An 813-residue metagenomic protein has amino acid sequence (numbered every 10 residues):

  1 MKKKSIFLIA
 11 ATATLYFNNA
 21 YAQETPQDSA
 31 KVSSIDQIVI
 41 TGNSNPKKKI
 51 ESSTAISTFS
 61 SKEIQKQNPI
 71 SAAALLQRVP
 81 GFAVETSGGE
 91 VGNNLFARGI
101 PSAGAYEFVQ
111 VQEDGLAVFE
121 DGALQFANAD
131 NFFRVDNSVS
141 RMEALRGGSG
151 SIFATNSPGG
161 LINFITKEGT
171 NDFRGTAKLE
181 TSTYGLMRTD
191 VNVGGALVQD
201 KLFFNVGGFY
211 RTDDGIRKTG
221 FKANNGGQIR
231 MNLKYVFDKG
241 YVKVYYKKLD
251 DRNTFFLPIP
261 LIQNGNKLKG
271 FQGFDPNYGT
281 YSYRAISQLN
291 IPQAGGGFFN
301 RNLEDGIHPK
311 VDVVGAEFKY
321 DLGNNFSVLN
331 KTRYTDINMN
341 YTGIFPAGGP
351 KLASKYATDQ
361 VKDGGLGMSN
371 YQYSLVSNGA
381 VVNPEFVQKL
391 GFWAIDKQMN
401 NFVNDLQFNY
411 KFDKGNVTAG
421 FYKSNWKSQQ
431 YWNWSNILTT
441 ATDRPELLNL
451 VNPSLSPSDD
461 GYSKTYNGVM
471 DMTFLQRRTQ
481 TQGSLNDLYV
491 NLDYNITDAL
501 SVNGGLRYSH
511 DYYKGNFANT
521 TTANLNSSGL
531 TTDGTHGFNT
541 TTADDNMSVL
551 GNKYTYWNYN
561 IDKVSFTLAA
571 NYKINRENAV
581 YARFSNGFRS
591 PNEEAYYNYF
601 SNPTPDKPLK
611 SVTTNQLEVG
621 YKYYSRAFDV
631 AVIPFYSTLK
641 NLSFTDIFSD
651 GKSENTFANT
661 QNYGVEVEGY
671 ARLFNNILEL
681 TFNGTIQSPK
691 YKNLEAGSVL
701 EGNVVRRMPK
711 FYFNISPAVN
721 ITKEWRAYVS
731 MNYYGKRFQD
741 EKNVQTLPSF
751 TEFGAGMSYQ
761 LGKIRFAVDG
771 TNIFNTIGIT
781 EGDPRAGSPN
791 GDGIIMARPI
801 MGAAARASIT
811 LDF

Functional and structural regions predicted by a protein language model:
I38, E679, Y733-D740, S758-F813: C-terminal beta-signal and adjacent terminal beta-strands/loops of Gram-negative outer-membrane beta-barrel proteins
A72-L75, N94-G99, Q112, A129-F132 (+3 more regions): N-terminal periplasmic accessory domains that precede and gate Gram-negative outer-membrane beta-barrel machines
A73-E120: Extracytoplasmic beta-strand/coil segments of soluble accessory domains associated with Gram-negative outer-membrane
A117-R146: Short acidic/polar hinge/loop motifs at secondary-structure boundaries that mediate gating or recognition
R174-T176, T181-Y281, G306, V311-D321 (+1 more regions): Transmembrane beta-barrel wall of Gram-negative outer-membrane proteins
Y241-E317, N340-W393, L448-T481, L485: Acidic/polar loop-and-plug regions of large Gram-negative outer-membrane beta-barrel proteins
M399, K414-W426, N433, T439-A441 (+8 more regions): Structural signature of Gram-negative outer-membrane beta-barrels, strongest in the C-terminal barrel of TonB-dependent
D498, A627-T645, S653-E741, F774-I777 (+2 more regions): Gram-negative outer-membrane beta-barrel transporters
